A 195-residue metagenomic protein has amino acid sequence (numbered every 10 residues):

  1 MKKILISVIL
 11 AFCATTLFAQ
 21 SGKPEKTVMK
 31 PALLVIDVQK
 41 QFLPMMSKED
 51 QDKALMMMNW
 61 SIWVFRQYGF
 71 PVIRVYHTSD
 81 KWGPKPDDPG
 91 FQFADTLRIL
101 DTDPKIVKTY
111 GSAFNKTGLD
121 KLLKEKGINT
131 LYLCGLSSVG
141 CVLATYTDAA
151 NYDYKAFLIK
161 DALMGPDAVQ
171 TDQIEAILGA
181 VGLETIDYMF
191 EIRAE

Functional and structural regions predicted by a protein language model:
I4-C13: Sec-dependent N-terminal signal peptides
F12-C13, S47, T171: Alpha-helical transmembrane segments and their juxtamembrane interfaces
A14-T15, N129: Intrinsically disordered/low-complexity terminal segments and short unstructured peptides
F18-K105: Active-site acidic carboxylates
Q20-E25, A32, W60, K85-E195: Active-site-adjacent betaalpha module
